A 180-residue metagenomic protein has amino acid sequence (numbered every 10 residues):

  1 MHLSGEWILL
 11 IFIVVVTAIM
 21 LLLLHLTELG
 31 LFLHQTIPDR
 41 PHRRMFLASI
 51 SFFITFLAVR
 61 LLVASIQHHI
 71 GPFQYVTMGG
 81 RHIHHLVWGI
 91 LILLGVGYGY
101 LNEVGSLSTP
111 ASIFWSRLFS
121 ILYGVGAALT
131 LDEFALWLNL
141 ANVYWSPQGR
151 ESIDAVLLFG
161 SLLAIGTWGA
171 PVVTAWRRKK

Functional and structural regions predicted by a protein language model:
H2-F12, I37-S51, A111, S116-R117: Alpha-helical transmembrane segments and their helix-start/interface "positive-inside/aromatic belt" motifs in integral
T17-H25, F53-Q67: Alpha-helical transmembrane segments of multi-pass membrane proteins
G30-P41, F73-T77: Cytosolic juxtamembrane amphipathic/interface segments immediately preceding and feeding into a transmembrane helix
L47, S51-T55, V59, I92 (+3 more regions): Alpha-helical transmembrane segments in multi-pass membrane proteins
S49, I70-G80, L118, Y144: Short juxtamembrane and helix-loop transition motifs at transmembrane-helix boundaries in membrane proteins
Q74-L86, S146-A155: Short aromatic-rich membrane-water interface segments that cap or initiate transmembrane helices in multi-pass membrane
A135-E151: Interfacial helix-loop-helix junctions of multi-pass membrane proteins
F159-K180: Primarily interfacial, aromatic-capped hydrophobic alpha-helices that serve as membrane anchors
